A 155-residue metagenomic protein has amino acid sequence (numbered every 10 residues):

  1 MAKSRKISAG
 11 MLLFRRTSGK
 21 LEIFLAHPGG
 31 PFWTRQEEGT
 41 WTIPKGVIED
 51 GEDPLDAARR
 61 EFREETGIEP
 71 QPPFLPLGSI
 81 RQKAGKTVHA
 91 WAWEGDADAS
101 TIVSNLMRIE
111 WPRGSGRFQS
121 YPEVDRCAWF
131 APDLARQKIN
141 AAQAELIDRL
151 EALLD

Functional and structural regions predicted by a protein language model:
A2-T42, W91: N-terminal strand-loop-strand
K3-R5, K83-G85, Q119-V124: A generic structural micro-feature
S18-K20, G30-W33, E49, I68 (+2 more regions): Short, charged/polar surface micro-motifs in flexible loops or helix N-caps
R35, G51, K138: Residues that scaffold the ATP/ADP-binding catalytic core of kinase and kinase-like folds
T42-L77, A131: The catalytic Nudix box helix
S79-G116, A128, L150: Active-site-adjacent beta-strand/loop module that shapes the phosphate/pyrophosphate-binding cleft
R117-D133: Alpha-helix-centered segments that form part of catalytic cores
A128, P132-D155: Charged phosphate-binding loop/patch that engages nucleotide di/tri-phosphates or the phosphate backbone of nucleic
